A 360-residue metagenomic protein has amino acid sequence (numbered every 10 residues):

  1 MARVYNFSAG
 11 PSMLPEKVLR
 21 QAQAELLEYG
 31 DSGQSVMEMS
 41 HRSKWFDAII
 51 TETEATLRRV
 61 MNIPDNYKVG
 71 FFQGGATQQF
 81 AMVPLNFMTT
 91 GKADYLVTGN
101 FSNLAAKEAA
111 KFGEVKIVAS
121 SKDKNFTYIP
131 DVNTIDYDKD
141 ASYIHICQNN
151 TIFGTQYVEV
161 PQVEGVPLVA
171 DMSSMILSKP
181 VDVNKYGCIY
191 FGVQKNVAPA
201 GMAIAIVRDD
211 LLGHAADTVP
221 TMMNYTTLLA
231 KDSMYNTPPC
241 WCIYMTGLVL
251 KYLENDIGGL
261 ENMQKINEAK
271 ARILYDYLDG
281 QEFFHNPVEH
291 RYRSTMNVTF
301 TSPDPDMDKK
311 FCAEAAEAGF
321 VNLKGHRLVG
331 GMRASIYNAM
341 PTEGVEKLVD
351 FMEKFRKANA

Functional and structural regions predicted by a protein language model:
A2-V4, E317, G330-A360: PLP-dependent enzyme catalytic core of the Aspartate aminotransferase-like
R3-E54: A glycine-/small-polar-enriched, mobile loop at the entrance of the PLP active site in fold-type I
G10, A109, S120-I176: Active-site phosphate-binding strand-loop segment of PLP-dependent enzymes
G33-Q79, N86, N100, E108: Conserved N-terminal alpha-helix of the aminotransferase class I/II PLP-enzyme fold
T77-S142: PLP-dependent aminotransferase-like
C188, V193-Y275, E289, A358-A360: Active-site C-terminal subdomain of aminotransferase-like
F284-E314: Conserved PLP-binding catalytic core of the aspartate aminotransferase-like
